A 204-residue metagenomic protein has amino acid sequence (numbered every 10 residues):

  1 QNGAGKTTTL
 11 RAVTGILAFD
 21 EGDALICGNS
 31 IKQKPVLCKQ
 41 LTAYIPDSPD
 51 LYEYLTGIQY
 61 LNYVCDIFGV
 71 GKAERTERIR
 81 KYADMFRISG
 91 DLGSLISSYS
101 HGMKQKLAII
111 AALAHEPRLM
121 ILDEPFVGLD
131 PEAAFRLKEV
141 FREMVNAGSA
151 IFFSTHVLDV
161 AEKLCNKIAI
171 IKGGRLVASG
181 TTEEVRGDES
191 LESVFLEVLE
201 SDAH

Functional and structural regions predicted by a protein language model:
T14: Helix-to-loop junction immediately C-terminal to a conserved catalytic motif
G22-Q33, L37-C38: Conserved ABC transporter NBD signature motif
N62, D66, A73-D91: Conserved ABC ATPase "signature" region
A114-R118: A short, proline-enriched helix->beta-strand linker immediately N-terminal to the Walker B motif in ABC-type P-loop
M120-E124: Catalytic Walker B motif of ABC-type/P-loop ATPase nucleotide-binding domains
A134-A147: Helical segment within the ABC ATPase nucleotide-binding domain
S179-G180: ABC ATPase "signature
